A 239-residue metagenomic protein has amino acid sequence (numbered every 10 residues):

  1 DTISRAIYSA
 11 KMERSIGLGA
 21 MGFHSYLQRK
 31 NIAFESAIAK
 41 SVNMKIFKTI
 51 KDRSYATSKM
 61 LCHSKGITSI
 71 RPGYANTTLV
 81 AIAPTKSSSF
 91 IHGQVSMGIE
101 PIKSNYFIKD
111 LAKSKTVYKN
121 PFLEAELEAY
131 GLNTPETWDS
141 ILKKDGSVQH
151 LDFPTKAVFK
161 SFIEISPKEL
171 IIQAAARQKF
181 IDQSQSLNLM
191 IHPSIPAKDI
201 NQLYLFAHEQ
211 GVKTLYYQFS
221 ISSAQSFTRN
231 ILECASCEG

Functional and structural regions predicted by a protein language model:
D1-K11, S15, L27-T85, F153-P154: Internal maturation/activation junctions in enzymes
Y8-A10, G22, T77, F122 (+1 more regions): Hydrophobic alpha-helical context, especially transmembrane and signal-peptide helices
M12-L27, S166-F180: Structured alpha-helical segments in the cores of large, soluble enzyme domains
S15-A33, D199-V212: Hydrophobic/aromatic-rich, well-ordered segments within soluble, folded domains that form packed cores
G22, Y26, V42, F122-E126: A general alpha-helix detector
S25-L27, A39, Q94, L215: Ubiquitous "structural anchor" signal
V80-G239: Catalytic alpha/beta core of large soluble enzyme barrels
